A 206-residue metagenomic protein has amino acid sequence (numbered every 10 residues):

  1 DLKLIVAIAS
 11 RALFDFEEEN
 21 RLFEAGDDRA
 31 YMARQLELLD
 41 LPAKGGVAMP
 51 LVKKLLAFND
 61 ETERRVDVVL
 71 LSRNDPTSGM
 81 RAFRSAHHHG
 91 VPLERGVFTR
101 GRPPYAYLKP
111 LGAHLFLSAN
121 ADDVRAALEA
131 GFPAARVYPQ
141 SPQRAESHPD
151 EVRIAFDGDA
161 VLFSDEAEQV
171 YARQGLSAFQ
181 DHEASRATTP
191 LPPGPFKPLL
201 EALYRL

Functional and structural regions predicted by a protein language model:
D1-R102, H148, D157-L206: Alpha-helical substrate-recognition element adjacent to the catalytic core
L2, P110-G112, D150: Short, well-ordered loop/turn elements at secondary-structure boundaries
I5-I8, F116-S118, A135-V137, A155-D157: A structural signal for short, well-ordered beta-strand segments and their strand-loop junctions that often border
F14-F16, H88-H89, P104-A145, V170: Hydrophobic, ordered structural segments
E94, H114, V152: Conserved acidic residues
A145-E151: Low-complexity, Pro/Ser/Thr- and charge-rich linker/hinge segments at domain boundaries
